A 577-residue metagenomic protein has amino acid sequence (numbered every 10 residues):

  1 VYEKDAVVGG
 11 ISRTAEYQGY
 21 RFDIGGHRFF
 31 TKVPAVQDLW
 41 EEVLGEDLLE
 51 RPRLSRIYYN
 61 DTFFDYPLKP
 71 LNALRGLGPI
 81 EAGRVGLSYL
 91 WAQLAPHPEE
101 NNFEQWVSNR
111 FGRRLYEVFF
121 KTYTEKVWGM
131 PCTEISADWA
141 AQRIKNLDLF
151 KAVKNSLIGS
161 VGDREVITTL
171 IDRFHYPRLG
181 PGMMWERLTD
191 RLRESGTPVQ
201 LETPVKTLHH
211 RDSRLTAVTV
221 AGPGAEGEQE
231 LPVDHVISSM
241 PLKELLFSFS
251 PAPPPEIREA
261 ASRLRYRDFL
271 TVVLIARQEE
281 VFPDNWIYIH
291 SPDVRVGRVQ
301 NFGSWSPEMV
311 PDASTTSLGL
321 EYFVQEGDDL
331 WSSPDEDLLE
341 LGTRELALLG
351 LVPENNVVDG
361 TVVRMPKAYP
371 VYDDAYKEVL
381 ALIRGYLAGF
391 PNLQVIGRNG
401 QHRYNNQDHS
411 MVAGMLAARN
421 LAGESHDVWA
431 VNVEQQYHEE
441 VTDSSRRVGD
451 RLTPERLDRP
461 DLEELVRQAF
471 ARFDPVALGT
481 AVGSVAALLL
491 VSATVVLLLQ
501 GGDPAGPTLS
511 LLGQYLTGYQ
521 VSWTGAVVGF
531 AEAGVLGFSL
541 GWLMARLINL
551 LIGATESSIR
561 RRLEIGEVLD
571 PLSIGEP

Functional and structural regions predicted by a protein language model:
V1-E16: Glycine-rich FAD pyrophosphate-binding loop
Q18-A95: Dinucleotide-binding Rossmann-like beta1-alpha1 core, especially the glycine-rich loop that anchors the ADP
A35-Y66, R110-E117, R191-L201, K206-T216: Feature captures the FAD/FMN-dependent oxidoreductase FAD-binding
A73-L74, P79, G83-L208, P232: Active-site/ligand-binding neighborhood in enzyme catalytic cores
A225-H235: Core beta-strand elements of the Rossmann-like FAD/NAD(P) dinucleotide-binding domain in flavoenzyme oxidoreductases
V233-H235, S239-N406, V412, R419-A430 (+1 more regions): C-terminal segments that line or cap access tunnels to active or ligand-binding sites in enzymes and enzyme-associated
Y437-E464, P577: Acidic, Ser/Thr-rich low-complexity intrinsically disordered segments
R459-E532, L536-P577: Juxtamembrane/disordered regions of integral membrane proteins
